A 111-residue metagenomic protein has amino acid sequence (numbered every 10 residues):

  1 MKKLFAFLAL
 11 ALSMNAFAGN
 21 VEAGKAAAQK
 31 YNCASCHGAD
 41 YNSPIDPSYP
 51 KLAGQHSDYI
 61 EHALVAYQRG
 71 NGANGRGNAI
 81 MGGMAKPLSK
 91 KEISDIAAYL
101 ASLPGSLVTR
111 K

Functional and structural regions predicted by a protein language model:
K2-A18: Classic N-terminal secretory signal peptides
S13-Q29, S43-P44, S48, K111: Electrostatic cytochrome c docking/interface patches
Y31-N32, D40, H56, E92: Short pre-active-site segment immediately N-terminal to redox-active cysteine/selenocysteine motifs in thiol-based
N32-A39, I96, L100: The canonical Cys-X-X-Cys-His
I45-A53, Q68-P104, V108-K111: Axial heme c-ligation environment in periplasmic c-type cytochrome domains
